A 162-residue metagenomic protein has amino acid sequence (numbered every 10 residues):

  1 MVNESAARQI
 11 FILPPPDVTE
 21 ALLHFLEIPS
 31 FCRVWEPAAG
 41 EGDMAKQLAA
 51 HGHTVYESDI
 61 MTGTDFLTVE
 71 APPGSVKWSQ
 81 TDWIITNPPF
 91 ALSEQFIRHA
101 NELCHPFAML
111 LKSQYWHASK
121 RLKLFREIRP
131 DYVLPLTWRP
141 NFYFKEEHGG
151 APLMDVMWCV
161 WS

Functional and structural regions predicted by a protein language model:
M1-S162: Class I S-adenosyl-L-methionine-dependent methyltransferase catalytic core
